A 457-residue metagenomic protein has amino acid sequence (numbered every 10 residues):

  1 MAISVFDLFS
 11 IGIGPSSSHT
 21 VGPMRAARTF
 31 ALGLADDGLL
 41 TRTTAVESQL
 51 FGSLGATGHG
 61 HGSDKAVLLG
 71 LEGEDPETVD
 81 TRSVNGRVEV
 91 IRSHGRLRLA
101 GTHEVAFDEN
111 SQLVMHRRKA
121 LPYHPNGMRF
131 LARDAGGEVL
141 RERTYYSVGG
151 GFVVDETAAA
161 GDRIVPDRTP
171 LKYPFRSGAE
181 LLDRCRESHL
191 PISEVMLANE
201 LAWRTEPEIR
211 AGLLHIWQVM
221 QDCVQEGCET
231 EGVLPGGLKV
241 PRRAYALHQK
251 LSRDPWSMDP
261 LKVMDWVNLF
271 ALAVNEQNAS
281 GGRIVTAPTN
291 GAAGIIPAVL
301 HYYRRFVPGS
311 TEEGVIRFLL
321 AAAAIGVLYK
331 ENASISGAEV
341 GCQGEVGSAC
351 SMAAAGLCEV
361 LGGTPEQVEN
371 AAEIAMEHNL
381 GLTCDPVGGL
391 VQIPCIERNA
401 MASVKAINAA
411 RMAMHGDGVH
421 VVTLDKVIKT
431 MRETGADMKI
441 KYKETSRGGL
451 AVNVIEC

Functional and structural regions predicted by a protein language model:
M1-G14, D37: An N-terminal structural lobe/cap that precedes and organizes the functional/catalytic core across diverse proteins
F9-A27, S280-V299, C342-S351: Conserved phosphate/anionic-ligand binding catalytic regions in large, soluble enzymes, centered on
S18-A35, P297-G309, A354-G362: Alpha-helical support elements that line or immediately flank enzyme active sites and cofactor-binding pockets
A45-G58, V90-R98, F318-E331, E373-P386 (+1 more regions): Short, mixed-charge aromatic SLiMs
P76-W256: C-terminal regulatory domains involved in ligand/effector binding and gene-expression control
W203-G341, G449-C457: Accessory "access/gating" subregions that flank catalytic or transport cores
S310, A321, V327-A400, M412-V421: Hydrophobic alpha-helical bundle architecture
H420-C457: Extended hydrophobic packing segments that form well-structured cores
